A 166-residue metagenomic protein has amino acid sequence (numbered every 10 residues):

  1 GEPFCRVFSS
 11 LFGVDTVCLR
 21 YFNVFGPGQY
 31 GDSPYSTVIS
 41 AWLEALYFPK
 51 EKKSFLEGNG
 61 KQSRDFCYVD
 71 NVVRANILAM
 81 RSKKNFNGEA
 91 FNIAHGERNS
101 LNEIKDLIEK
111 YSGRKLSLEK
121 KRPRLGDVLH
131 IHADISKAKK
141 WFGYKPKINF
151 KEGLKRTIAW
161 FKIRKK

Functional and structural regions predicted by a protein language model:
G1-V17, F22, L43-F48: Active-site Tyr-X1-5-Lys
E2, S33-S40, D65-F66, R98: Short-chain dehydrogenase/reductase
R6, G28-P34, I135, F142: Short, function-defining helix-loop hinge/capping sites that tune catalysis or transport
F8, V38-L46, A75-A79: A short, amphipathic alpha-helix embedded in the catalytic core of nucleotide-handling enzymes
V14-T37: Flexible, glycine-rich beta-alpha linker
C18, S36-W42, A159, K165: Residue-level signature of transmembrane alpha-helix interfaces in integral membrane proteins
Y47-K166: C-terminal substrate-binding subdomain of Rossmann-fold SDR/epimerase-dehydratase oxidoreductases
